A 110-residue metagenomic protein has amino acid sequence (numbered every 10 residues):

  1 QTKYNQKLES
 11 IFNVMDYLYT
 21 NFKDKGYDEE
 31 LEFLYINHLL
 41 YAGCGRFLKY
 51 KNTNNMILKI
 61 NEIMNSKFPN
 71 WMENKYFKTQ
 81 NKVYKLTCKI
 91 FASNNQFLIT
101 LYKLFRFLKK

Functional and structural regions predicted by a protein language model:
Q1-V14, Y50, N55: Nucleotide-sugar-dependent glycosyltransferase catalytic core
Y4, G26-E29, T87: Residues at structural and domain junctions
N13, Y17, A42, K59-E62 (+1 more regions): Alpha-helical elements of Rossmann-like donor-binding domains used by nucleotide-donor carbohydrate transfer enzymes
N13-L31, K67-N74: C-terminal, non-catalytic tails of nucleotide-sugar-dependent glycosyltransferases
F22-K25, R46-K51: Secondary-structure edge/capping motif, primarily at the C-terminal ends of alpha-helices and the immediately following
E29-Y35, I57-L58: Short, charged, amphipathic alpha-helical segments
F33-R46: Amphipathic alpha-helical repeat scaffolds of TPR domains
K51-K110: Membrane-interface aromatic/basic loop that binds lipid-linked glycans or pyrophosphate carriers, typified by
